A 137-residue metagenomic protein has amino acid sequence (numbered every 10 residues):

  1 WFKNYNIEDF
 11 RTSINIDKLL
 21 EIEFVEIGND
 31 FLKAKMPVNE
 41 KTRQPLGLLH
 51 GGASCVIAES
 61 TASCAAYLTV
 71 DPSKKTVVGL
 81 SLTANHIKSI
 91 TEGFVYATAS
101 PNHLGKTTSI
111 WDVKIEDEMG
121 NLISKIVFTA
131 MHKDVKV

Functional and structural regions predicted by a protein language model:
W1-V137: Terminal targeting signals and extreme-terminal segments of soluble enzymes
